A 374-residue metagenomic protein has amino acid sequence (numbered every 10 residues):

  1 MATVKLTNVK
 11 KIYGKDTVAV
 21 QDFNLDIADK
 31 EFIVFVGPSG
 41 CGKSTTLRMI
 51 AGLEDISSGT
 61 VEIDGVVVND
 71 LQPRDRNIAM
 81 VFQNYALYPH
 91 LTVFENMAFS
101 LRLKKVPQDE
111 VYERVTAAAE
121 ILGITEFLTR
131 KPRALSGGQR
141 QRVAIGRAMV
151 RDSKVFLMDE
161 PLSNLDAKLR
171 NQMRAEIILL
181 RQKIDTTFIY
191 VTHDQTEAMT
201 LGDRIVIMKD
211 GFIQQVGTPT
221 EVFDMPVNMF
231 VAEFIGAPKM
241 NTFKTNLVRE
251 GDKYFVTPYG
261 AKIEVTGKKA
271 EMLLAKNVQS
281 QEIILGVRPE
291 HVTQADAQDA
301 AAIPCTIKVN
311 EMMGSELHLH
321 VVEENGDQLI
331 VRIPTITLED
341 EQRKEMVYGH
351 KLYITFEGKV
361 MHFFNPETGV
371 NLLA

Functional and structural regions predicted by a protein language model:
F23-V34: Pre-Walker A (P-loop) beta-loop-beta motif of ABC nucleotide-binding domains
V36-P38: The feature captures the beta-strand-to-loop junction immediately N-terminal to the Walker
A51: Helix-to-loop junction immediately C-terminal to a conserved catalytic motif
S57-T60, E110, D210, M361: Conserved coupling/switch loops of ABC nucleotide-binding domains, chiefly the family-specific signature
G59-V67: Conserved ABC transporter NBD signature motif
P73-F234: ABC ATPase nucleotide-binding domains
R249-A374: Non-catalytic connector elements of ABC transporters
